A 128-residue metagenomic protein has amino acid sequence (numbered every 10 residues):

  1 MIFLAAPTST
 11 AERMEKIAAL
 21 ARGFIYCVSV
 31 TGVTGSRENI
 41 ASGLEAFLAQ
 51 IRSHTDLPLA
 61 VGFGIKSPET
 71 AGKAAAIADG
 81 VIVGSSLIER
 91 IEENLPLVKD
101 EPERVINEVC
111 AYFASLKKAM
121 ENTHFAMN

Functional and structural regions predicted by a protein language model:
M1-A5, I25-C27, L59-F63, V81-V83: Hydrophobic faces of well-ordered beta-strands that scaffold small-molecule active sites in alpha/beta enzyme cores
I2-A6, S36, I40, F63 (+1 more regions): Glycine- and other small-residue-rich loops at beta-strand/loop junctions that grip anionic moieties
F3-G35: Histidine/lysine/aspartate-rich catalytic loop segments that bind and position anionic ligands
S9-A18, H54-T55, V61, I65-V81: Catalytic cores of alpha/beta
S9-E15, T34-A49, P68-A71, N94-E101: Active-site-adjacent beta->alpha loops and helix N-cap segments on the catalytic face of soluble alpha/beta enzymes
K16, A46-Q50, K73-A76, A111 (+1 more regions): Alpha-helical scaffolding segments of alpha/beta enzyme cores, especially the outer helices of TIM-barrel or partial
C27-G35, I77-L97: Glycine-rich phosphate-binding active-site loops on the catalytic face of alpha/beta enzymes
I88-F125: C-terminal helical cap(s) of enzyme catalytic domains, especially alpha/beta-barrels
